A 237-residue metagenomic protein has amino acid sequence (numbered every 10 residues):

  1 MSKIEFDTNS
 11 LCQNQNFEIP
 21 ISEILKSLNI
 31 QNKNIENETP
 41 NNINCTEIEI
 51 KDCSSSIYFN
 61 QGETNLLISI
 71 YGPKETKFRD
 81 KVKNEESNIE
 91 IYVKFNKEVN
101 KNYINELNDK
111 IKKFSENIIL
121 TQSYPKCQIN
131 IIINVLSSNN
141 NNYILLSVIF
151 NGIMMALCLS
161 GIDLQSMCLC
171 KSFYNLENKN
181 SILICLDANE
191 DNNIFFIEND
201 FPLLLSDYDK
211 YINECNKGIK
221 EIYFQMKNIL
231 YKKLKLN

Functional and structural regions predicted by a protein language model:
M1-N237: Polyanion-binding surfaces on beta-sheet-dominated domains and ring/shell assemblies
